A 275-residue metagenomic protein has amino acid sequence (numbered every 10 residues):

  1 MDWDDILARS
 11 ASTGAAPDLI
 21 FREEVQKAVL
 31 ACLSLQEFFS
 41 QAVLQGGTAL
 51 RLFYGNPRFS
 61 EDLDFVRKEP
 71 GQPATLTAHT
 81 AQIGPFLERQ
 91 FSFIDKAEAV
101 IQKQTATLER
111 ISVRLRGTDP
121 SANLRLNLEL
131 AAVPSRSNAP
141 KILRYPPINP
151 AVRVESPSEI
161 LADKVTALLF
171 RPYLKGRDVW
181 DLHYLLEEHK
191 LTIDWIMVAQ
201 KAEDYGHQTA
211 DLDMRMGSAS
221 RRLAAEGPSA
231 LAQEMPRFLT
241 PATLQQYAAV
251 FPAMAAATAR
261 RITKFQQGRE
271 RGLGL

Functional and structural regions predicted by a protein language model:
M1-A42, F53-N56, K68-L275: Structured mid-to-C-terminal alpha-helical surface segments
Q45-T48: Glycine-rich beta-strand-to-loop/alpha-helix junction loops that act as flexible
S60: Anion-coordinating catalytic cores for phosphoryl-, nucleotidyl-, and glycosidic chemistry
